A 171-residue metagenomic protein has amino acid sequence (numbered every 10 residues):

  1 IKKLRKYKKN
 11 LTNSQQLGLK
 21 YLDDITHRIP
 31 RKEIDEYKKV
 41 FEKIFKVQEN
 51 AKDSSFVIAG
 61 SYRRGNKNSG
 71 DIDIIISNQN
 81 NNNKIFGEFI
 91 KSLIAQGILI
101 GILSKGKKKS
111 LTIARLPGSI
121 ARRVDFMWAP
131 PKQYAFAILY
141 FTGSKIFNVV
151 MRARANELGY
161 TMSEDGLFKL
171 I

Functional and structural regions predicted by a protein language model:
I1-V57: Helical scaffold of the NTase/Pol beta-like nucleotidyltransferase catalytic core
L4, G60, A155: Divalent metal-coordination and catalytic microenvironments
L11, G65-N66, Q133, K169: A broad, structure-centric signal for solvent-exposed, well-ordered loop/edge residues that line or flank functional
L22-P30, N80-I171: Acidic, metal-coordinating catalytic segment for phosphate/diphosphate chemistry, firing primarily on the Nudix
D35, I72-I76, I120: Short, charged low-complexity intrinsically disordered segments located at boundaries of structured domains
F41-N83: Active-site nucleotide-donor binding segment shared across nucleotidyl transfer reactions
